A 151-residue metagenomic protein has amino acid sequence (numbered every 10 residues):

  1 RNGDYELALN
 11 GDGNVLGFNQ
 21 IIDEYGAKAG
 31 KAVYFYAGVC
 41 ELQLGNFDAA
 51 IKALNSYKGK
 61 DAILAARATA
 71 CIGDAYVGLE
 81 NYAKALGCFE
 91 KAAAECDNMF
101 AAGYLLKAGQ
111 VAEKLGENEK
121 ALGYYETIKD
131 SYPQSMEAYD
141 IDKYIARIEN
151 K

Functional and structural regions predicted by a protein language model:
I21-K31, S56-A66, A94-A101, K129-I141: Short solvent-exposed coil/turn linkers within tandem alpha-helical repeat scaffolds
